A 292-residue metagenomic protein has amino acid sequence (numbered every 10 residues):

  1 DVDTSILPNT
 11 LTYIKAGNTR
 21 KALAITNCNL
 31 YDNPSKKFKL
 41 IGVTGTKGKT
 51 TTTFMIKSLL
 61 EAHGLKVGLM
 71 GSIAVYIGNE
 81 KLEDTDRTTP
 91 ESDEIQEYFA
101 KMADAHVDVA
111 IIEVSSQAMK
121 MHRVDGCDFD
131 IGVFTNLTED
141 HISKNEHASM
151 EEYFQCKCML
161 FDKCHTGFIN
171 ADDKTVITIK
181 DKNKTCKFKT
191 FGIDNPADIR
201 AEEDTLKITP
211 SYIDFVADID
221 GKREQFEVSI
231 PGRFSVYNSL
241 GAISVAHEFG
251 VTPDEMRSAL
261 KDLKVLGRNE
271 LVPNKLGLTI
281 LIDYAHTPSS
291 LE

Functional and structural regions predicted by a protein language model:
D1-G42, T52-G64, P196, R200 (+2 more regions): Short, basic phosphate-binding NTP loop
D3-T10, A103-D108, D130-I280: Acidic, Mg2+-coordinating active-site environments of NTP-dependent enzymes
T19-R20, S92, H147-M150, P253 (+1 more regions): Residues at or immediately preceding the N-termini of alpha-helices
K21, M119, K174-T175, K264 (+1 more regions): Short alpha-helical
I25-G167, A171, T175-K187, L240: Phosphate-binding loop of NTP-binding sites
G48, S235, T287: Nucleotide-sugar-dependent glycosyltransferase donor-binding/catalytic pocket residues
D283: Conserved phosphate/oxyanion-binding catalytic-loop motifs
H286-E292: AMP-binding/adenylate-forming catalytic core of the ANL superfamily
